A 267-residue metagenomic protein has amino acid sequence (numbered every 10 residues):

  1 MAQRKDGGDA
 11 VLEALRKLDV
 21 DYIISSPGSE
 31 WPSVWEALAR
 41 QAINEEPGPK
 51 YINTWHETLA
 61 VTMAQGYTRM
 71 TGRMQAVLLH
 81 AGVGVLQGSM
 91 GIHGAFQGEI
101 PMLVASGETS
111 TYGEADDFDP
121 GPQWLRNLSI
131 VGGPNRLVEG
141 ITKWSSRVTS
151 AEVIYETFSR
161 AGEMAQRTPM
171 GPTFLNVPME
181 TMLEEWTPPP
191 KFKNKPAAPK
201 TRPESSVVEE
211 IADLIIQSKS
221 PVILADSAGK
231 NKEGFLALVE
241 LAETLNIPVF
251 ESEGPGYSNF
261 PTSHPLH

Functional and structural regions predicted by a protein language model:
M1-H267: N-terminal alpha/beta PP-like core and its mobile active-site loop of ThDP/TPP-dependent enzymes
